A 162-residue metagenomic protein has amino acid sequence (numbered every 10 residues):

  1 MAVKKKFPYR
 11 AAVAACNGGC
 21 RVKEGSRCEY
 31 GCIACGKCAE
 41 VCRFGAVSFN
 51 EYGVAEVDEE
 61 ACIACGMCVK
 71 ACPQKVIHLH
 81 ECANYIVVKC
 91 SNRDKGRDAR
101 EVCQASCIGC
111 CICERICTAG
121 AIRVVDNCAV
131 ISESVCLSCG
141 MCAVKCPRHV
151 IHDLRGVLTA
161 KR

Functional and structural regions predicted by a protein language model:
M1-I116, G120-R123, A143-R162: Ferredoxin-type iron-sulfur electron-transfer modules and their immediate structural context
V125-N127: A conserved acidic, glycine/proline-rich C-terminal tail/linker
